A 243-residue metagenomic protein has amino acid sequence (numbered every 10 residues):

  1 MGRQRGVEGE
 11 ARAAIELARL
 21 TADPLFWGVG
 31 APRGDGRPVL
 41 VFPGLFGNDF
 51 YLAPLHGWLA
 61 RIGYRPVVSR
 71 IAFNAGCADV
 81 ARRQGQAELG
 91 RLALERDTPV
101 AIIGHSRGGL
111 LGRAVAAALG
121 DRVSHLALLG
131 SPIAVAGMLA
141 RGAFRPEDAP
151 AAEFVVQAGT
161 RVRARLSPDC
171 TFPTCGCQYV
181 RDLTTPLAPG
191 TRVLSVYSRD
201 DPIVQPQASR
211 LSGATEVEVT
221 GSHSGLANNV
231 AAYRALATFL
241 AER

Functional and structural regions predicted by a protein language model:
M1, R33-D35, Q84, A158 (+1 more regions): Feature targets compositionally biased, intrinsically disordered low-complexity regions with long contiguous runs
M1-E8, D182-T184, P202, T215: Alpha/beta-hydrolase
M1-L40, F46-W58, I62-S69, E95 (+1 more regions): Flexible, membrane-associating and regulatory peripheral segments of lipid-active enzymes
G6-R12, E16, Q157, Q178 (+2 more regions): Generic recognition of short, well-ordered alpha-helical interface segments
A14, A18-T21, G85, V162-R163 (+1 more regions): Generic hydrophobic, helix-prone segments enriched in Leu/Val/Ile
R37-F50, P54, A60-R192, V196: Serine-dependent carboxylesterase/thioesterase catalytic core of lipase-like alpha/beta-hydrolase/SGNH enzymes
L187-R243: C-terminal catalytic-base region of ester-bond hydrolases, centering on the histidine of the charge-relay
